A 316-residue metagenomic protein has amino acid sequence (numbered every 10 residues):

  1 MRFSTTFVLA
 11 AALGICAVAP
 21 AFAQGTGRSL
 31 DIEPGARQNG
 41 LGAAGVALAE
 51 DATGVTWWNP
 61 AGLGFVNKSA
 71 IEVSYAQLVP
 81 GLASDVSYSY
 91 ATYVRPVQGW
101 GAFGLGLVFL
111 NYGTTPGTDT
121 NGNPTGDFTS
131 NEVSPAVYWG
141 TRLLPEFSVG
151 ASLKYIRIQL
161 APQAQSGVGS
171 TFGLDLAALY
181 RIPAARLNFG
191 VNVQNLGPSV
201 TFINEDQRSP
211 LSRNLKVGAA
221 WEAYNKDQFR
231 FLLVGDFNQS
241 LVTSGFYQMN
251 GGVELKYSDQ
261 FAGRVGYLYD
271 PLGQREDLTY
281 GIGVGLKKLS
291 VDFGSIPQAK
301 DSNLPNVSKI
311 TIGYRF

Functional and structural regions predicted by a protein language model:
M1-T6, P145: Positively charged n-region of N-terminal signal peptides that target proteins for export
T6-L9, S29-D31: Short helix-onset patch at the extreme N-terminus, typifying the N->h transition of secretory signal peptides
V8-A17: Bacterial N-terminal signal peptides
F22-F316: Subset of outer-membrane beta-barrel
